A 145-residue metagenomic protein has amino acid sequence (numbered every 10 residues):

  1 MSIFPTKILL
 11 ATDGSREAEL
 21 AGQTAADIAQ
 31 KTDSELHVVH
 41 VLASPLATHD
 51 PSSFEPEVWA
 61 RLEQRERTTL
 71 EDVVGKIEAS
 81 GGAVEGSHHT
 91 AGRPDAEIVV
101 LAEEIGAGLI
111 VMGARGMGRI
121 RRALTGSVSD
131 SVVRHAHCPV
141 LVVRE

Functional and structural regions predicted by a protein language model:
M1-F4, G75-I110: Structural beta-alpha unit
S2-S53, G86: Small/aliphatic-rich secondary-structure junction motif
Q30, E103-E104, R134: Solvent-exposed polar/charged
H40, G113-R115, R144-E145: Short secondary-structure boundary segments
S53-E57, E103-I105, V128-S129: Short, hinge-like loop/turn segments at secondary-structure boundaries
E55-T68: A short acidic, glycine-rich active-site loop that binds or catalyzes chemistry on phosphate/adenosine moieties
L109-S131: Glycine-rich, Arg-bearing micro-motifs that act as flexible, cationic patches
